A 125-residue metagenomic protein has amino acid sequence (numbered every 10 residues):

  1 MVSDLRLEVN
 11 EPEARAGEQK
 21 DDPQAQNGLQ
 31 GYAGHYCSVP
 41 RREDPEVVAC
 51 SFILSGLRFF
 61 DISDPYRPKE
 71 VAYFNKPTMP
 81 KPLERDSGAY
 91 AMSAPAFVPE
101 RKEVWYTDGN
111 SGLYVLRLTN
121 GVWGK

Functional and structural regions predicted by a protein language model:
M1-K125: Feature marking well-ordered beta-strand scaffolds used for ligand recognition
